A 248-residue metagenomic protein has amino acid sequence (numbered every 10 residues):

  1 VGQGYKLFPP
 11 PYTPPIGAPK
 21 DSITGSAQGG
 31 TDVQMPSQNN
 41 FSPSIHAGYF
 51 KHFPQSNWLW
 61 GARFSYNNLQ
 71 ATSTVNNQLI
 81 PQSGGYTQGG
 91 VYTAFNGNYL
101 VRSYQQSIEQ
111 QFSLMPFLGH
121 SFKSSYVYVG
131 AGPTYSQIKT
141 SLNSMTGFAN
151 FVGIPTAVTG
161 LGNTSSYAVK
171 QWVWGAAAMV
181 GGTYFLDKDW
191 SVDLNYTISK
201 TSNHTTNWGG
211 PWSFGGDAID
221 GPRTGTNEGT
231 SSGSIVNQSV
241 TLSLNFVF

Functional and structural regions predicted by a protein language model:
Q3, I45-K51, F64-Y66, Q110 (+5 more regions): Residues on the lipid-exposed face of transmembrane beta-strands in outer-membrane beta-barrel proteins
Y5-N40, N68-Q110, S136-V173, T201-S239: Extracellular/periplasm-exposed beta-strand and loop segments of Gram-negative cell-envelope proteins, dominated by
N39, H46-G48, W58: Mid-chain, structured segments of secreted extracytoplasmic proteins
H52-W60, K123-S124, L186-D189: Short loop/turn motifs that connect adjacent beta-strands in outer-membrane beta-barrel proteins
P54-L59, V127-Y135, S144-N150, G175-A176 (+2 more regions): Membrane-topology and secretion signals of cell-surface/extracellular proteins
W60-Q70: Acidic helix-start/capping segments at beta-turn-to-alpha-helix junctions
L118-S121, K170-W172, G182-F185, G233-S234: Exposed beta-sheet edge/beta-hairpin loop segments within beta-rich domains
D193-S199, N203-G209, N245-V247: A structural feature that tracks compact, well-ordered secondary-structure segments with a strong bias toward
